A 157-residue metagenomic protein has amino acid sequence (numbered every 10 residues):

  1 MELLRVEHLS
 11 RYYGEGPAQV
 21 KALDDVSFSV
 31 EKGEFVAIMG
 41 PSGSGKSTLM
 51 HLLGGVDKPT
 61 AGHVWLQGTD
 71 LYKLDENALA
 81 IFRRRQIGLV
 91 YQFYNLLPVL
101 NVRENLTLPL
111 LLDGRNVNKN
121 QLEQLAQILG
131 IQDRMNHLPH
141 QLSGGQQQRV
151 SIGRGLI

Functional and structural regions predicted by a protein language model:
E2-I157: ABC family nucleotide-binding domain
